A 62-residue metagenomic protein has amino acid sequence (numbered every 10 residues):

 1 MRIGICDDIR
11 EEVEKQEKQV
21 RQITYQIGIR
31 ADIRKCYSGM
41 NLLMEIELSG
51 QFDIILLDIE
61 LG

Functional and structural regions predicted by a protein language model:
M1-G4, E17: Non-catalytic signal-transmission and effector/linker regions of two-component phosphorelay proteins
R2, E11, G28-D32, Q51 (+1 more regions): N-terminal glycine-/serine-/threonine-rich beta1-alpha1-beta2 phosphate-ribose binding loop of Rossmann-like
I5, A31, M44: Generic anion/oxyanion-binding catalytic loop in active/binding sites
D7, D58-E60: Active-site residues of response regulator receiver
R10-R34: Two-component/phosphorelay signaling modules centered on CheY-like receiver
E17, K35-I54: Acidic, metal-coordinating helix/loop segments flanking the phosphotransfer/catalytic sites of two-component signaling
Y37, L61-G62: Hydrophobic residue at a beta-alpha junction that N-caps the helix immediately following a catalytic beta-strand/loop
